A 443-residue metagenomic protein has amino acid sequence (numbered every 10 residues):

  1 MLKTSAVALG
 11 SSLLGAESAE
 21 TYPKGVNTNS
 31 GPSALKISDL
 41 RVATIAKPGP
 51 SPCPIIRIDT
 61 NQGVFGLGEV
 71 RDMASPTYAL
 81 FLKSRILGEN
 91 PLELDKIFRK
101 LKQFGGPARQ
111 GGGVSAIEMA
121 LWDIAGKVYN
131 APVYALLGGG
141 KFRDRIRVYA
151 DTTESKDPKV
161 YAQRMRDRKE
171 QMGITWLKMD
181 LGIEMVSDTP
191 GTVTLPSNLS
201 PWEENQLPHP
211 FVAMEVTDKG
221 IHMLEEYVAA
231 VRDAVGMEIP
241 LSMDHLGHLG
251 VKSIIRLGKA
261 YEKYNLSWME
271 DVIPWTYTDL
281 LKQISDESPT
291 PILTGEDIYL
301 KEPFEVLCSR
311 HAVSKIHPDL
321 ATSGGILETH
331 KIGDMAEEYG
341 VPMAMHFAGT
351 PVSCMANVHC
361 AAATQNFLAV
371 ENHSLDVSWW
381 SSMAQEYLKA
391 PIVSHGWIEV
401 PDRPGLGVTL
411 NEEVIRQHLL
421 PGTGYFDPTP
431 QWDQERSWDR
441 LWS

Functional and structural regions predicted by a protein language model:
M1-T21: N-terminal export signals
G15-P48, I58: C-terminal segment of N-terminal export signals and the immediately downstream linker at the start of the mature
C53, L67, V128, R147 (+2 more regions): Ligand-binding pocket scaffold of soluble enzyme catalytic domains
P54-T60, K389: Short beta-strand elements
N61-A135, D439: Metal- or metallocofactor-binding catalytic centers and their adjacent structured scaffolds across diverse enzyme
P76, S84, E89-E93, K259 (+3 more regions): Shared catalytic-loop signature of beta/alpha-barrel
R145-Q283: Metal-dependent enolase-superfamily TIM-barrel catalytic cores that perform enediolate-based chemistry
L406-S443: Extended hydrophobic packing segments that form well-structured cores
